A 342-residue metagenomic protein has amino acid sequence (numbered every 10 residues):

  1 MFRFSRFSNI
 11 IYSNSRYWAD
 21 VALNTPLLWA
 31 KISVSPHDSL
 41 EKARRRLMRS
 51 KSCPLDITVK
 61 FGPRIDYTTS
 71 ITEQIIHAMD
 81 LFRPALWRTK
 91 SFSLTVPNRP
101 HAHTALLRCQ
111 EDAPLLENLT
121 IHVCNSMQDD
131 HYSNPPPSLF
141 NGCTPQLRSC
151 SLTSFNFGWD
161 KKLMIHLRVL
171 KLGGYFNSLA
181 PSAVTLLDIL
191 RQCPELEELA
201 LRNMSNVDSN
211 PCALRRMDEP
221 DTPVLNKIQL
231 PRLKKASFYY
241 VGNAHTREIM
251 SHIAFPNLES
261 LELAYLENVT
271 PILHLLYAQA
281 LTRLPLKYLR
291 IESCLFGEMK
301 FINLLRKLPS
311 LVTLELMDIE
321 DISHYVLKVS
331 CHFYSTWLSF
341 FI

Functional and structural regions predicted by a protein language model:
M1-I342: Leucine-rich repeat
